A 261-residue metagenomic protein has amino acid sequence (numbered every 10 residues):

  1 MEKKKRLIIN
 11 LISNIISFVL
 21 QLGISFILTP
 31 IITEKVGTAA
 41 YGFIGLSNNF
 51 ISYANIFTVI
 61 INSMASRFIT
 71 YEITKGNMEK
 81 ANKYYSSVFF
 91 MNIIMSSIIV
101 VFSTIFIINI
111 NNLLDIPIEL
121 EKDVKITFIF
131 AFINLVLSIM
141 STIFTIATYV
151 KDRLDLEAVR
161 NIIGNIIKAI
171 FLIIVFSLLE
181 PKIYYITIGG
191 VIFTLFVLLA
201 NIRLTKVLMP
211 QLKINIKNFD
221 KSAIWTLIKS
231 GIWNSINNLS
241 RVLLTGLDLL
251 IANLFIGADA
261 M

Functional and structural regions predicted by a protein language model:
M1-L7, I183-T187, N201-G246, L250 (+1 more regions): Interhelical loop/hinge segments that connect adjacent transmembrane helices in multipass membrane
E2-R6, V36-A40, A54-N92, I110-I116 (+2 more regions): Transmembrane-helix boundary and interhelical linker motifs in polytopic inner-membrane proteins
K4-I8, V136-I163, I173, Y184: Membrane-interface junctions at transmembrane-helix termini in multi-pass inner-membrane proteins
R6-Y71, V100-T104, A169, I173 (+2 more regions): Signature of the first transmembrane helix
V19, S87-L114, I173-S177, L199: Alpha-helical transmembrane segments of multi-pass membrane transport and lipid-handling proteins
A39-G42, S86, K125, D155 (+2 more regions): Residues that define the loop-to-transmembrane-helix transition and helix capping in multi-pass membrane transporters
I105-I108, P117-S141, I162, I170 (+1 more regions): Alpha-helical transmembrane segments of multi-pass membrane proteins
I129, V159-L208, T226, S230 (+1 more regions): Hydrophobic alpha-helical transmembrane segments
